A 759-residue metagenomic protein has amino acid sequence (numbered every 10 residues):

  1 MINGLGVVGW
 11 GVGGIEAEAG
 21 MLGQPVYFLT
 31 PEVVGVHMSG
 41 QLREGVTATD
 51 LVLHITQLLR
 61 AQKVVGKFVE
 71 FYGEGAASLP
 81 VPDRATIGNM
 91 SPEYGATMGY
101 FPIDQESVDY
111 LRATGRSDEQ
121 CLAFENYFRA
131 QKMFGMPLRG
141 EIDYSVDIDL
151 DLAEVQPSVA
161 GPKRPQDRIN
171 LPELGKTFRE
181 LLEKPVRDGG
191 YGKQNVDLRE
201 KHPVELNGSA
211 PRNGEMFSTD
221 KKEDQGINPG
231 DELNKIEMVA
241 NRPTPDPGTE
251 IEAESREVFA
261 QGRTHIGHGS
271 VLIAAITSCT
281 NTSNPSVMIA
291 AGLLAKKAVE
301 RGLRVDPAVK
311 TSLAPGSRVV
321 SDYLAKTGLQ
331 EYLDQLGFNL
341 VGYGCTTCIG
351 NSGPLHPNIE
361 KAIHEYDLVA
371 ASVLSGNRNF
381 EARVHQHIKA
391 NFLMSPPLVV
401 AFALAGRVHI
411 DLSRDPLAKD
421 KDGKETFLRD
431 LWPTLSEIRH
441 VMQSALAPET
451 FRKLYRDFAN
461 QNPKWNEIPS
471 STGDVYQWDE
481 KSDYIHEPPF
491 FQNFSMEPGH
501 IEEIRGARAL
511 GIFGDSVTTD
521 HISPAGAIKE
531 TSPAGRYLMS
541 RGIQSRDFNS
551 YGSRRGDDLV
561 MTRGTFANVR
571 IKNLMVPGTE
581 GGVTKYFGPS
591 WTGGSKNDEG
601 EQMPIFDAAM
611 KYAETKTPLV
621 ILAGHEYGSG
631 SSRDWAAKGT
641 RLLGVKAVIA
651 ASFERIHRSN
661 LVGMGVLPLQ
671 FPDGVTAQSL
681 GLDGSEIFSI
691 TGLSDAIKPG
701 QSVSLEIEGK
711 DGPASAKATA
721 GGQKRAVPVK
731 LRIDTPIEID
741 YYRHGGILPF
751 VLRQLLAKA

Functional and structural regions predicted by a protein language model:
M1-A716, G722-A759: Fe-S-dependent hydro-lyases/dehydratases of central metabolism
